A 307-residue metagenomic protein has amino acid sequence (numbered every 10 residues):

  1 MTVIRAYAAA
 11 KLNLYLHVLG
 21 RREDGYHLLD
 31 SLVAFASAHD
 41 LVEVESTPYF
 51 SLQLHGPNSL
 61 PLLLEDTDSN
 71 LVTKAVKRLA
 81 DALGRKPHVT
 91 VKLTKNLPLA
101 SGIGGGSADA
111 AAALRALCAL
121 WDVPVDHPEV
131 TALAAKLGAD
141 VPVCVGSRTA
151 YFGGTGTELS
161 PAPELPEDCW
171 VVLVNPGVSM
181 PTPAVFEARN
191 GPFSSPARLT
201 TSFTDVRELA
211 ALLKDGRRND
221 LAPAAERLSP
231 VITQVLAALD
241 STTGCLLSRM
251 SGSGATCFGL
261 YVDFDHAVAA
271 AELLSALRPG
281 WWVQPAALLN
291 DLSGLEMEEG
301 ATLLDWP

Functional and structural regions predicted by a protein language model:
M1-S101, A119, V123-T131, P163-E167 (+1 more regions): ATP-binding N-lobe of GHMP and related small-molecule kinases
F35, V44, V268-L274: Acyltransferase
D40-V44, D140-C144, A150-Y151, C257-G259: Short beta-strand scaffold segments in enzyme catalytic cores
F50-P61, A113, A135, E208-R218: Short, basic/glycine-rich phosphate-binding loops at helix/coil junctions that contact nucleotide phosphates
H88, A110, L114-Y151, E158: Contiguous, small/hydrophobic- and glycine-enriched helical/loop subdomains that border and often "cap" functional
K92-W121, A139, G244-Y261: Glycine/serine-rich anion-binding loops at beta->alpha junctions that coordinate negatively charged ligand groups
G146, Y151-L247, V262-D265, E272-G280 (+1 more regions): Conserved, helical-rich catalytic subdomain that frames metal- and/or nucleotide-binding sites in enzyme alpha/beta
